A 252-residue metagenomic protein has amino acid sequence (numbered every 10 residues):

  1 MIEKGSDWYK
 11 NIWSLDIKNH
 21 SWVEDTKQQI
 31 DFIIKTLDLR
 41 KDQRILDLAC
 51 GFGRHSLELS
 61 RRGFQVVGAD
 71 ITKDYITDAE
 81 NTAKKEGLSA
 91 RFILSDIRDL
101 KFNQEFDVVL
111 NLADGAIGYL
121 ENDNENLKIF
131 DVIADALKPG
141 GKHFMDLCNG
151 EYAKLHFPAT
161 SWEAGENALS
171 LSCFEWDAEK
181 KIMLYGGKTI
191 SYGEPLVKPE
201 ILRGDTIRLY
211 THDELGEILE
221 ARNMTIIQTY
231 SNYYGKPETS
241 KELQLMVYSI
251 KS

Functional and structural regions predicted by a protein language model:
M1-Q43: Conserved class I S-adenosyl-L-methionine
D42-G51: Conserved class I S-adenosyl-L-methionine
R54-D99: Class I SAM-dependent methyltransferase SAM/SAH-binding core
R98-V108: A short acidic, Gly/Pro-enriched loop at the edge of an enzyme's catalytic core that lines a small-molecule cofactor
D107-E125: A short SAM/SAH-binding and catalytic strip from SAM-dependent methyltransferases
E125-P139: A short glycine-rich, Lys/Arg-flanked "PGG" loop and its adjoining helix->strand segment in the class I
F144-G216: SAM-dependent methyltransferase
T211-S252: C-terminal lobe and adjacent flexible extensions of AdoMet/dcAdoMet transferase-like proteins
